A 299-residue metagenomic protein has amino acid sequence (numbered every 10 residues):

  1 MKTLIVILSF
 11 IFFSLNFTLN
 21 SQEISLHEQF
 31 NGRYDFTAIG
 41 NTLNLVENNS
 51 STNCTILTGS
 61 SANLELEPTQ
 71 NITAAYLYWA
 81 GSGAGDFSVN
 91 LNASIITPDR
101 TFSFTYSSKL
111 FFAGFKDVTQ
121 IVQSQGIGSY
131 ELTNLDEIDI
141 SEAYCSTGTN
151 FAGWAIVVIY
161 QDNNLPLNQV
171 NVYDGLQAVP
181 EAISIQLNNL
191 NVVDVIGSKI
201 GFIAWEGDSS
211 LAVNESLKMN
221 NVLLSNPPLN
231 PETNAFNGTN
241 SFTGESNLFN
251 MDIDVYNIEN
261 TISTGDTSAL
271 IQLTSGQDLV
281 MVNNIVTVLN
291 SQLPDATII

Functional and structural regions predicted by a protein language model:
M1-E23: Bacterial Sec-dependent N-terminal signal peptides
S21-P294: Disulfide-rich extracellular domains of secreted proteins
I298-I299: Surface-exposed, proline-enriched loop/turn segments that connect beta strands in immunoglobulin-like
